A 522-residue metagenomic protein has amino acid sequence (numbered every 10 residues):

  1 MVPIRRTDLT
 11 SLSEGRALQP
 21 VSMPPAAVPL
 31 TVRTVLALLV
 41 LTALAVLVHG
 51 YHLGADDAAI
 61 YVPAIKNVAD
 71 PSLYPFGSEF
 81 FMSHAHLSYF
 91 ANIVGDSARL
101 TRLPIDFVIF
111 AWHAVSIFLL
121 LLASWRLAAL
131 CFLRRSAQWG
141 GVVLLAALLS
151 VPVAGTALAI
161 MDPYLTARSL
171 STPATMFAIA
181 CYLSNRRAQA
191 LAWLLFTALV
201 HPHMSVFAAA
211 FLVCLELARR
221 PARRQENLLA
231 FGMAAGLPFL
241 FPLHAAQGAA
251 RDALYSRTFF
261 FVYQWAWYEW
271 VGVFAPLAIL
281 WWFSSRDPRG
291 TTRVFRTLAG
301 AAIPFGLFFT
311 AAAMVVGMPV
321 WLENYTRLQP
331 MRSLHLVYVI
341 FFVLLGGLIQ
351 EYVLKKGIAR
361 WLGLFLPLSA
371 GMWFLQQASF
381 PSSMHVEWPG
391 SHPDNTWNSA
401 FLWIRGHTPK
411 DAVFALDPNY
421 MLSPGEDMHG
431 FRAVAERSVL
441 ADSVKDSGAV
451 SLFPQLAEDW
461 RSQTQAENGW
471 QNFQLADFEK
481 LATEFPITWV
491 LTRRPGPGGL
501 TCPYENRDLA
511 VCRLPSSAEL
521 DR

Functional and structural regions predicted by a protein language model:
M1-L44: Start-transfer (signal-anchor) and selected internal transmembrane alpha helices of multi-pass inner/ER membrane
M23, L170-Q189: Membrane-interface transmembrane helices that cradle and orient dolichyl/undecaprenyl
L30-T31, L44-L148, P152-A174, P202: Active-site lumenal/periplasmic loops and adjacent helix-entry segments of GT-C-fold, multi-pass membrane
V46, G50-A58, A69-P75, F81-L87 (+2 more regions): Transmembrane catalytic cores of multi-pass membrane glycosyltransferases and polysaccharide-assembly enzymes
L122, R126, F177-S184, F211-R219 (+2 more regions): Transmembrane alpha-helices and membrane-interface helical segments of multi-pass integral membrane enzymes
C181-F196, A222-A230: Short hydrophobic alpha-helices at membrane interfaces in multi-pass membrane enzymes
E351-F380: Signature aromatic-anchored transmembrane alpha helix within multi-pass, membrane-resident enzymes that catalyze glycan
S379-R522: Extracytoplasmic
